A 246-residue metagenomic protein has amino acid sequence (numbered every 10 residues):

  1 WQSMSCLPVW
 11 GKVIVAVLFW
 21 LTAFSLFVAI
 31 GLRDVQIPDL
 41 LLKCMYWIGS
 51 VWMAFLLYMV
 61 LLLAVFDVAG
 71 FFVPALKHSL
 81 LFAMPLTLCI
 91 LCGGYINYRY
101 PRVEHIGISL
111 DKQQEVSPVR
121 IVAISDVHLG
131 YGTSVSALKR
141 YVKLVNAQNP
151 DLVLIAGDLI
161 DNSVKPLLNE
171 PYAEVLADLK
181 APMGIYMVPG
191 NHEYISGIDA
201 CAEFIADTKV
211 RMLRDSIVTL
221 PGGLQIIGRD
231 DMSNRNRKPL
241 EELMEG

Functional and structural regions predicted by a protein language model:
W1-R99: Non-catalytic terminal accessory segments
G31-L32, L81-L88, Y100-R102, K165 (+3 more regions): A short linear-motif detector with a strong N-terminal bias
P38-Y46, F71-I124, G130-Q148, G246: N-terminal signal-anchor transmembrane helix
S109-G246: Soluble catalytic domains of enzymes that build or remodel membrane lipids, polysaccharides, and related
